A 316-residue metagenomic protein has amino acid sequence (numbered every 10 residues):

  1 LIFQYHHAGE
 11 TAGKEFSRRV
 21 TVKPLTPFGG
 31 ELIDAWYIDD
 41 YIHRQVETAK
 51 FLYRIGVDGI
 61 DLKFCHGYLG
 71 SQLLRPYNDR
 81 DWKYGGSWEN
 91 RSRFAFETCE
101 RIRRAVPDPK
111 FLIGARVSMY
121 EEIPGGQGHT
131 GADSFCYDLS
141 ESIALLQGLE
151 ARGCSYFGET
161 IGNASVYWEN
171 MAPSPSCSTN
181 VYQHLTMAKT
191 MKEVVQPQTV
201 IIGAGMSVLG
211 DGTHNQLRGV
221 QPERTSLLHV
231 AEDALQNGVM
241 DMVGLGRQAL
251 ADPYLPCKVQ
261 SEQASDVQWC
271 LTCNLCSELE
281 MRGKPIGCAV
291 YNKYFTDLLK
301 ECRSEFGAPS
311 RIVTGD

Functional and structural regions predicted by a protein language model:
L1-D316: Flavin-dependent oxidoreductase catalytic cores
